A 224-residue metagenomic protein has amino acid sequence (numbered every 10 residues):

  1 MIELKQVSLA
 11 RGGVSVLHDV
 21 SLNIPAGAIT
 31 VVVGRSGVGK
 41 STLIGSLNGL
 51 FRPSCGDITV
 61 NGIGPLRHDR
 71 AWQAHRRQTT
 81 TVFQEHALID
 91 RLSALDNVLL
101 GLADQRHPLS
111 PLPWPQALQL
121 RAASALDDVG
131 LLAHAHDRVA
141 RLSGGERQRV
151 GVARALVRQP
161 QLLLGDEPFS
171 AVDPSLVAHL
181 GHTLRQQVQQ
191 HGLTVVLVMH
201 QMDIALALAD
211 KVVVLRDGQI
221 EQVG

Functional and structural regions predicted by a protein language model:
N48: Helix-to-loop junction immediately C-terminal to a conserved catalytic motif
G56-G64: Conserved ABC transporter NBD signature motif
G64-T80, L109, P115: ABC ATPase NBD coupling module
P113-H134: Conserved ABC ATPase "signature" region
R138-L142, E146: Conserved ABC ATPase signature
L163-D166: Catalytic Walker B motif of ABC-type/P-loop ATPase nucleotide-binding domains
M199-H200: H-loop/switch region of ABC-family ATPase nucleotide-binding domains
